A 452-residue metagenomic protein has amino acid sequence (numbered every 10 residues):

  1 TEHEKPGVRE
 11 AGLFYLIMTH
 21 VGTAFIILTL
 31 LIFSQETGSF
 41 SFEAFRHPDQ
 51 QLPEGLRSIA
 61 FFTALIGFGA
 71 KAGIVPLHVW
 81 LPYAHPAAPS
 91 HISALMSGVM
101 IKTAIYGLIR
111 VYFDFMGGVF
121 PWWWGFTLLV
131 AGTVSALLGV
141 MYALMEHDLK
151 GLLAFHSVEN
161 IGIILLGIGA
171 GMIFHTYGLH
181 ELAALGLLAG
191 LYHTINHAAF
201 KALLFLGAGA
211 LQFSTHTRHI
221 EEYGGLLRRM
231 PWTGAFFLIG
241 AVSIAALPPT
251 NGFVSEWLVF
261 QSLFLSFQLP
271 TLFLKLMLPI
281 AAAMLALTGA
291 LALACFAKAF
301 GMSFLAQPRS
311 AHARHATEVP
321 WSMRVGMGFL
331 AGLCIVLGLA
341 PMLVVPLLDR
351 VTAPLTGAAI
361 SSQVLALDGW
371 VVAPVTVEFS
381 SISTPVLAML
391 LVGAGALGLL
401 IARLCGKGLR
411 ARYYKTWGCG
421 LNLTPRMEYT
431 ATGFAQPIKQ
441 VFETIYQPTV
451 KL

Functional and structural regions predicted by a protein language model:
T1-V319: Hydrophobic transmembrane alpha-helices and their helix-loop junctions in integral membrane proteins
E4, E221-F237, T288-Q440: Cytoplasmic/organellar membrane-interface segments at the starts of transmembrane helices in multi-pass inner-membrane
S243-L258, L333-V351, P448: Alpha-helical transmembrane segments and their membrane-interface junctions in multi-pass membrane proteins
L269, R412, E428-Y429, V450-L452: Extended, non-catalytic scaffold segments that flank or surround catalytic motifs
I438-L452: Short, non-transmembrane cytosolic segments of multipass membrane proteins
